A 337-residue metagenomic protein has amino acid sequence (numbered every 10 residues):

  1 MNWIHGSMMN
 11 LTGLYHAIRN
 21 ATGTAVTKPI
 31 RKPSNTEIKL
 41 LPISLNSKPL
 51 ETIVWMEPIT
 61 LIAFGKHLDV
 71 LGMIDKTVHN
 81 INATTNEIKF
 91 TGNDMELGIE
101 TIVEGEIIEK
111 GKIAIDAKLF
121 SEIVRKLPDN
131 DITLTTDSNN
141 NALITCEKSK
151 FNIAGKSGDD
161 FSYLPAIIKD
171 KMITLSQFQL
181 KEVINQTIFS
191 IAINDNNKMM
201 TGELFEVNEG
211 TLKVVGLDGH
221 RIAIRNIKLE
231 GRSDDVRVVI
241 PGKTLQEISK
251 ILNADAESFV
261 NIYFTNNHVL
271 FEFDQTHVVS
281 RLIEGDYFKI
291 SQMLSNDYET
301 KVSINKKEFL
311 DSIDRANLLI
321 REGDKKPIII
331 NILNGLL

Functional and structural regions predicted by a protein language model:
N2-N20, T24, K28-L40, S44-W55 (+1 more regions): Low-acidity, Ser/Thr- and Arg-rich intrinsically disordered low-complexity segments
K66, K76-L337: Structural preference for solvent-exposed beta-strand-turn elements and adjacent flexible terminal/loop segments within
